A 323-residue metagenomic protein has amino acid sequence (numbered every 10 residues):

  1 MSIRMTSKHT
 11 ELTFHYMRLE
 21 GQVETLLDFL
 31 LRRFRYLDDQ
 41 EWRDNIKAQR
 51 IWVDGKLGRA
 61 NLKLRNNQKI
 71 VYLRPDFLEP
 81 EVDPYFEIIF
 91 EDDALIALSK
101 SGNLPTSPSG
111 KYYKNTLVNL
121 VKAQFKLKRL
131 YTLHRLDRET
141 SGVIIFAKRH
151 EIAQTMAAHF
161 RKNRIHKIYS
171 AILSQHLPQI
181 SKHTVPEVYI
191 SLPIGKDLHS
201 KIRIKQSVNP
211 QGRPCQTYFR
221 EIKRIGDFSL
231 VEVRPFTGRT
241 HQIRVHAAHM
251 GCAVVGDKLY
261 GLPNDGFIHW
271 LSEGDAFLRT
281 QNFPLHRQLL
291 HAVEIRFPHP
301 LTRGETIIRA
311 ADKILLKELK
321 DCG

Functional and structural regions predicted by a protein language model:
M1-G323: RNA pseudouridine synthases
